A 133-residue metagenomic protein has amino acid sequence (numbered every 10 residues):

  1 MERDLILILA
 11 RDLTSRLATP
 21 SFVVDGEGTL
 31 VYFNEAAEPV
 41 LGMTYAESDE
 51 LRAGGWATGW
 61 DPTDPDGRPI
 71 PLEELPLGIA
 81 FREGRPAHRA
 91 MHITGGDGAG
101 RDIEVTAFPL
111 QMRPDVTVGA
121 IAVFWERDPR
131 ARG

Functional and structural regions predicted by a protein language model:
E2-T29, E35: Sensory modules in modular signal-transduction proteins
L9, S48-G95: Terminal output helix/cap of sensory domains in signal transduction proteins
E27-G28, G98, M112-V116: A glycine-centered beta-loop-beta connector
E38-P39: Sensory helix hotspots in PAS and closely related PAS-like folds
L72, G100-D102, G119: Beta-strand residues that line the small-molecule/cofactor-binding core of sensory signal-transduction domains
P76, V105-F108, V123: PAS-family sensory domains
H88-H92, D102-V105, I121: PAS/PAC sensory module
L110-G133: Sensory coupling linkers of modular signal transduction proteins
